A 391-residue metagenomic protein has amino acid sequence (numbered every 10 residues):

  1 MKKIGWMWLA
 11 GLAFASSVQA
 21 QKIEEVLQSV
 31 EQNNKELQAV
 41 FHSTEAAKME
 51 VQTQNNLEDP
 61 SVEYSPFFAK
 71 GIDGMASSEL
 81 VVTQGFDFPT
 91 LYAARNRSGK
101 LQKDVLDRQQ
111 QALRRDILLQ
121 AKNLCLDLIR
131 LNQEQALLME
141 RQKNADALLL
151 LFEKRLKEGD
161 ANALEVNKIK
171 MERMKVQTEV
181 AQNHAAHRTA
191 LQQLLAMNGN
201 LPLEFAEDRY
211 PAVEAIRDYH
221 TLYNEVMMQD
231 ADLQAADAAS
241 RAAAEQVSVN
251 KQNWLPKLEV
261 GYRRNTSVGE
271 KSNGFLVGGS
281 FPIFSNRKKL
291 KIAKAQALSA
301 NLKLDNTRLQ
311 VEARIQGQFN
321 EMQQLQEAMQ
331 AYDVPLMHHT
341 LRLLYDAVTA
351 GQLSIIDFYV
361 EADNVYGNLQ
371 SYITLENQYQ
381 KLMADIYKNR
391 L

Functional and structural regions predicted by a protein language model:
M1-E25, E31, L391: Bacterial Sec-dependent N-terminal signal peptides
K2, D116-Q229, Q318-L325: Periplasmic alpha-helical coiled-coil/stalk elements that build and connect Gram-negative outer-membrane
V18-S61, F86, A94, K100 (+5 more regions): Bacterial Sec-pathway N-terminal export signals of envelope proteins
Q32-Q38, E45-D59, L80-S98, R108-R115 (+7 more regions): A glycine-/polar-enriched beta->alpha junction
A39-V51, L113, I117-E140, A147-L149 (+6 more regions): Amphipathic alpha-helical coiled-coil segments
S43, F67-A76, A239, R263-G274: Solvent-exposed loop/turn segments connecting transmembrane beta-strands in outer-membrane beta-barrel proteins
P60-K70, Y92-A94, L255-T266: Transmembrane beta-strand segments that form the barrel wall of outer-membrane beta-barrel proteins
P66-K70, F86, R264-V268, F281-I283 (+1 more regions): Transmembrane beta-strands of outer-membrane beta-barrel pores
